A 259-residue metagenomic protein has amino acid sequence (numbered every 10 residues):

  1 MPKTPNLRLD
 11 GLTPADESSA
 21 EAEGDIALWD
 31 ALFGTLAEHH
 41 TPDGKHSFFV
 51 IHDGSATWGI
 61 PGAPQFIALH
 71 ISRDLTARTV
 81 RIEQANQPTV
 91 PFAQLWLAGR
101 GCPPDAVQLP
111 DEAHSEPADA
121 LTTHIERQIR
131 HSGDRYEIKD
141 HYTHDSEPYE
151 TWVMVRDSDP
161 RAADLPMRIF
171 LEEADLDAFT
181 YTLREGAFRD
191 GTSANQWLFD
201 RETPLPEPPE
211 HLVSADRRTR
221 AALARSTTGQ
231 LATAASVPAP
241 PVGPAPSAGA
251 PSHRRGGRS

Functional and structural regions predicted by a protein language model:
M1-H46, G99-V153, A215-R218: Negatively charged, low-complexity tracts enriched in Asp/Glu with abundant Ser/Thr
L28, L95, G99, S193-Q196 (+1 more regions): Charged/polar, solvent-exposed surface patches and flexible loops
L32-S47, H52-D53, H141-P148, V155-R189: N-terminal accessory interaction module
H46, D53-R127, H131: Internal, hydrophobic cores of structured domains that mediate oligomerization or house catalytic pockets within large
D53-V80, D157-T182, R201, H211 (+1 more regions): Short aromatic-glycine-(Arg/Gly/Cys) micro-motifs in beta-strand/loop hairpins
R78-T89, F179-G191: A short, exposed loop/beta-hairpin motif centered on an aromatic-Gly-Thr core
E185-S259: Long, compositionally biased intrinsically disordered terminal regions
